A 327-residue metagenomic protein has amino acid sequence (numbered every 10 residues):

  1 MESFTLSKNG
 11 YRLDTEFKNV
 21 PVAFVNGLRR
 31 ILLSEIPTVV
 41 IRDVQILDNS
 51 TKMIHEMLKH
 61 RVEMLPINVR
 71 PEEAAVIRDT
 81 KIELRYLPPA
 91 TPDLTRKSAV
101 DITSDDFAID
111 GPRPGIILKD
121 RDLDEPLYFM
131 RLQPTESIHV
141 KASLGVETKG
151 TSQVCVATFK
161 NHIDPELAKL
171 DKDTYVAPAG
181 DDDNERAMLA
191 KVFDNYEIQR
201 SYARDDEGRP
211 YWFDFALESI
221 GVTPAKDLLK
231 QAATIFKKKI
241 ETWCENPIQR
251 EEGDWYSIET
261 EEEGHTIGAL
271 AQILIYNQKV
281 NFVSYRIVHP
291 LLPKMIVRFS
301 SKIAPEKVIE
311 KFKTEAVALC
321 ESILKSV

Functional and structural regions predicted by a protein language model:
M1-V327: Protein-protein interaction/assembly regions in multi-subunit complexes
